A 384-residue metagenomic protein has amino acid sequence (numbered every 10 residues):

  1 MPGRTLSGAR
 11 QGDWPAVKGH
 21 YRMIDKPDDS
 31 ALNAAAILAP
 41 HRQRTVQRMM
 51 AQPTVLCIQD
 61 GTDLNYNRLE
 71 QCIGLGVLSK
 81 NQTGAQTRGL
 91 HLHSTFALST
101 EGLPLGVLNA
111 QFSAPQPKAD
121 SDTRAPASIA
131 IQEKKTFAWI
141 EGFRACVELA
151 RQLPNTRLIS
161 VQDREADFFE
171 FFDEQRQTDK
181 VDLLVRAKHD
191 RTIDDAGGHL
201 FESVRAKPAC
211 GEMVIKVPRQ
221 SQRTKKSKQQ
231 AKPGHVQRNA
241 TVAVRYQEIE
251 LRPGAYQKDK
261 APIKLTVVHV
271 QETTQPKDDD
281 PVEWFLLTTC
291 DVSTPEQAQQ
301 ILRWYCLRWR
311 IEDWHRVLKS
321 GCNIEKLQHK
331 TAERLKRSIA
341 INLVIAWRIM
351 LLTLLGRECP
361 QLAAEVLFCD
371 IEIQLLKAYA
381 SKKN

Functional and structural regions predicted by a protein language model:
M1-G74, K80-H91, A97-N384: Single, function-defining residue in the core of a domain
